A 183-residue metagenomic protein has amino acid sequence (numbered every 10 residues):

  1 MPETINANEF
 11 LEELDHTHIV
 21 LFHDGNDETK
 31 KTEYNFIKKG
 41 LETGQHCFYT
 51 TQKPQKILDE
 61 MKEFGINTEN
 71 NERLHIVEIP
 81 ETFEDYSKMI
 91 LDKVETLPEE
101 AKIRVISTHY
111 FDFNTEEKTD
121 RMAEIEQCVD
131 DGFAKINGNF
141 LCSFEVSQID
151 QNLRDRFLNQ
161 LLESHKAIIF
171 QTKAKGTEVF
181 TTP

Functional and structural regions predicted by a protein language model:
M1-P183: Non-catalytic regulatory/interaction regions at protein termini and inter-domain linkers
